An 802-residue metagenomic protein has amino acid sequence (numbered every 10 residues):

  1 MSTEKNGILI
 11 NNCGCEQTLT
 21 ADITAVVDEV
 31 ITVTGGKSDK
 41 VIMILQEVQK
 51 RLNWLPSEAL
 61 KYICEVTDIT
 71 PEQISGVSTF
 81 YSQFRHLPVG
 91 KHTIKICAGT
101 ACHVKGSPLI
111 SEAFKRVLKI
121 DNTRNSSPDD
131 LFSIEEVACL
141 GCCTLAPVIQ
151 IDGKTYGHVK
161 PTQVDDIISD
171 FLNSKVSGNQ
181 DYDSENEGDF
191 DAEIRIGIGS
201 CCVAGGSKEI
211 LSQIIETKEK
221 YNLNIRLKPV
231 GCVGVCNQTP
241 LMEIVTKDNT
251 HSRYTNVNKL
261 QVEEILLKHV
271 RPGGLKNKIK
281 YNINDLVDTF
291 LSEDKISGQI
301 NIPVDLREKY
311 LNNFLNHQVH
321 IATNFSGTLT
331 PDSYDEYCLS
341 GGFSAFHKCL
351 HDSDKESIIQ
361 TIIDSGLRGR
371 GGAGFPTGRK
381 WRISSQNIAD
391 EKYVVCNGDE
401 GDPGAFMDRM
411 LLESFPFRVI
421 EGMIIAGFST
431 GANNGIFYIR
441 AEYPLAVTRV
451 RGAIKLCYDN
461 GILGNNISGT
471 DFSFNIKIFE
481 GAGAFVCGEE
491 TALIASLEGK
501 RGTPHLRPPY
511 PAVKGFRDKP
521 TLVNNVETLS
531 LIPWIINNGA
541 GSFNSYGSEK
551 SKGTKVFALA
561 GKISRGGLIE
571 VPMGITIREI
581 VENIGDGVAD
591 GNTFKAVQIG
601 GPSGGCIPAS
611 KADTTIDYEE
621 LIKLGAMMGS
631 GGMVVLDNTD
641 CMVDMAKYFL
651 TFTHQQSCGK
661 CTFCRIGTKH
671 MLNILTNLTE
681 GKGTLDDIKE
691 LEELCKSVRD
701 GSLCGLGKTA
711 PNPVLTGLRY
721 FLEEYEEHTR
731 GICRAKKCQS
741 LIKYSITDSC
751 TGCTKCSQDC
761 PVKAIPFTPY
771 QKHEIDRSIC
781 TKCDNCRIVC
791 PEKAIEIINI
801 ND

Functional and structural regions predicted by a protein language model:
M1-S749, K755, D759, F767 (+4 more regions): Feature of Fe-S/electron-transfer and energy-metabolism proteins that preferentially highlights extended coupling
